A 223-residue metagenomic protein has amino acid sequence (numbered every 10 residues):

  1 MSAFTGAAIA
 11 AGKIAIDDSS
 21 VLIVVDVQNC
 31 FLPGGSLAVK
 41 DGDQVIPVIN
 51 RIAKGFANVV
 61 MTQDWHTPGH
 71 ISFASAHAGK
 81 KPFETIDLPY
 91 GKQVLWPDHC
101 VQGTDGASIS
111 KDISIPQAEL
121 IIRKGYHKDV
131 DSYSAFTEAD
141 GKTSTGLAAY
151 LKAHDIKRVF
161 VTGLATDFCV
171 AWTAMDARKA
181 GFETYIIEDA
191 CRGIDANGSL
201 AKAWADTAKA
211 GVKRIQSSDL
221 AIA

Functional and structural regions predicted by a protein language model:
M1-A11: N-terminal export signals
S20-D26, F31: Short, hydrophobic/glycine-enriched beta-strand segments
L32-D41, S134: Acidic/histidine-rich helix-loop elements that form or flank divalent-metal/phosphate-binding sites at the catalytic
P47-R158: Active-site alpha/beta core segments
V48-I52, V170-K179: Histidine-anchored nucleotide/phosphate-binding helix
V60-Q63, E183-A190: Short internal beta-strands
I186-L200: Short, flexible loop segments at boundaries between secondary-structure elements
K213-I222: Short acidic-hydrophobic, aromatic-tinged amphipathic segments that line or gate anion-handling sites
